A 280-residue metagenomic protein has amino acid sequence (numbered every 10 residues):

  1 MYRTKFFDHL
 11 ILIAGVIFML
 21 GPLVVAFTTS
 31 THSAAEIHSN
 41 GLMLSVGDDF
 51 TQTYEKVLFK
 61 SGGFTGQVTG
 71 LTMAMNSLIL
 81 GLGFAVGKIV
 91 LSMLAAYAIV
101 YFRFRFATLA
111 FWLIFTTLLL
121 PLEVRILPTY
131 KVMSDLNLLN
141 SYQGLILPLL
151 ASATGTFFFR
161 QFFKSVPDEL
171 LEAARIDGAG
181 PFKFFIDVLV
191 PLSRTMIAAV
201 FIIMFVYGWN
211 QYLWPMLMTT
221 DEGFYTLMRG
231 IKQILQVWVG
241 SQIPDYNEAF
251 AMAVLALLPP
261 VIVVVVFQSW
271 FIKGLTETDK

Functional and structural regions predicted by a protein language model:
T4-K280: A structural signal for multi-pass alpha-helical bundles of membrane permease subunits that mediate small-molecule
